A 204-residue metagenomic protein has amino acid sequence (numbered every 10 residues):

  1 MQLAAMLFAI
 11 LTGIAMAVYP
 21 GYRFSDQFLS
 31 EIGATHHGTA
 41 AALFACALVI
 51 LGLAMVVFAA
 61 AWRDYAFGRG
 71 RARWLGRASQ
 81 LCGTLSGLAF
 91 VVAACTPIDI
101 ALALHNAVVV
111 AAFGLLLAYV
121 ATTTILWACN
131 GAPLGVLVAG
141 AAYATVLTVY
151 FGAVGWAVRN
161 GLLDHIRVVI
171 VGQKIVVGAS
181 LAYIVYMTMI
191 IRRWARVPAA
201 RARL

Functional and structural regions predicted by a protein language model:
M1-L3: N-terminal membrane topogenic signal
A5-R23: Alpha-helical transmembrane segments of multi-pass membrane proteins
R23-G38: Perimembrane loop-to-helix junctions flanking transmembrane segments
A34-L53: Interfacial helix-start motif at the membrane-water boundary
A60-L85: Cytoplasmic juxtamembrane regions at transmembrane-helix boundaries
G83-C129: Membrane-proximal helix-loop-helix units in multi-pass membrane proteins
T123-L204: Terminal transmembrane helical module of multi-pass membrane proteins
